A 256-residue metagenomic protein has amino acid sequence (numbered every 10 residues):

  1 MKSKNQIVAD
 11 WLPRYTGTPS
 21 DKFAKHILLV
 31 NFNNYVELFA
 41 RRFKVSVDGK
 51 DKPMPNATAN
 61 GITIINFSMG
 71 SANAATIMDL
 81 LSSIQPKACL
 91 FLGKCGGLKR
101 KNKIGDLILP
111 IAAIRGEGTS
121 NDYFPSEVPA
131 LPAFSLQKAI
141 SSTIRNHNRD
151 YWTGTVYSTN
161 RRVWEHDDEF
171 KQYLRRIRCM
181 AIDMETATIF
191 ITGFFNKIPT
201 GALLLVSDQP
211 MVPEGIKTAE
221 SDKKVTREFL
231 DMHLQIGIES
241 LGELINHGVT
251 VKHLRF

Functional and structural regions predicted by a protein language model:
M1-K138: Metabolite-binding pocket within alpha/beta catalytic cores that recognizes anionic/polar moieties
V47-D51, R149-G154, L244-F256: Flexible, glycine/charged-enriched surface loops at secondary-structure junctions
K87-A88, M180, P199: Short acidic/polar active-site loop segments enriched in Thr and Asp
E127-I177: Active-site rim beta-loop-alpha module in soluble metabolic enzymes
A139-H147, T192, I236-L244: Generic non-transmembrane alpha-helical segments
A187-V225: Zn-dependent metallopeptidase/amidohydrolase metal-coordination segment
V212-F256: His/Asp/Glu-rich mid-to-C-terminal helical/loop segments that flank catalytic regions of hydrolases
